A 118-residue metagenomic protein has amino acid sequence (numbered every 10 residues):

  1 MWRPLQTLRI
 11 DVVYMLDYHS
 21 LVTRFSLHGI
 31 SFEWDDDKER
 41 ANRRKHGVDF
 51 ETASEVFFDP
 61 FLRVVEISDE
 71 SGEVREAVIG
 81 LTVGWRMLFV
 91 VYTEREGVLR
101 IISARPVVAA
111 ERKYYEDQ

Functional and structural regions predicted by a protein language model:
M1-Q118: Ribonuclease/tRNase effector modules and their secretory precursors
